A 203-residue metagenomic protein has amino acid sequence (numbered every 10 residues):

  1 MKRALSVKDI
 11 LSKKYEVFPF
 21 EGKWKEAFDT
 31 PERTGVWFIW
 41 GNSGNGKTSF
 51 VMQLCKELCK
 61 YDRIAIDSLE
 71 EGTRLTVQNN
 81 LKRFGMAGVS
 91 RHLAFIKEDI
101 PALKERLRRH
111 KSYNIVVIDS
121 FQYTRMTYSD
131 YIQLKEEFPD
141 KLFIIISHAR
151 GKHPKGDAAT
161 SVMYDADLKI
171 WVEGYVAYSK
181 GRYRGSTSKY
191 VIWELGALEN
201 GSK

Functional and structural regions predicted by a protein language model:
M1-Y15: Charged, amphipathic alpha-helical linker segments immediately N-terminal to NTP-binding catalytic cores
Y15-E32: Pre-Walker A adenine-sensing motif
R33-A102: Conserved P-loop
T34, Y61-D62, Y113, D140 (+1 more regions): Short, well-ordered alpha-helix to beta-strand connector turns
N45, G72-T73, P101-A102, F121-M126 (+1 more regions): Short acidic, S/G/P-rich loop/turn micro-motifs used as interaction or catalytic elements
A94-I146: Phosphate-binding/switch loop-helix module in NTP-utilizing enzymes
E136-K203: Phosphate-binding/switch region of NTP-binding enzymes
